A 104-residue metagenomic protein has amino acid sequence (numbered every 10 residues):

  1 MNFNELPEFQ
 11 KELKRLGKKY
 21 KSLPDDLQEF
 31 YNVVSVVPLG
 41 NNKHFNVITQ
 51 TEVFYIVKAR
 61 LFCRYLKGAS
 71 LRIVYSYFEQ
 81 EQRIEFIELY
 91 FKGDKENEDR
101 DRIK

Functional and structural regions predicted by a protein language model:
M1-N32: Arg/Lys-rich, positively charged N-terminal/basic patches that mediate binding to nucleic acids
N2, I56, R83: A residue-level signal for beta-strand positions that form part of recognition/binding surfaces within mature
E12-K19, F62, Y90-G93: Alpha-helix C-capping/helix-to-loop hinge sites
K21, L39-N42, Y90: Residue-level signal for secondary-structure boundary elements
S35-Y65: A short, surface-exposed loop/turn module that caps and links secondary-structure elements
R64-K104: Enriched for short, Lys/Arg-rich terminal
